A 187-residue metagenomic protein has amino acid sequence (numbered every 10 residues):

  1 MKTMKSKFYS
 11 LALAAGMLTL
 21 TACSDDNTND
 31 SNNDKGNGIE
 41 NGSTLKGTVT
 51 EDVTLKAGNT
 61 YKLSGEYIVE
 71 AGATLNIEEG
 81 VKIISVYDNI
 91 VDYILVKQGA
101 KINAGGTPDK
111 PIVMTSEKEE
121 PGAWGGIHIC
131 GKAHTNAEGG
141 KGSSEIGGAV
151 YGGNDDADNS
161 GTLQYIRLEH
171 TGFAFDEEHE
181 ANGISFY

Functional and structural regions predicted by a protein language model:
M1-K2, I127: Short intrinsically disordered, low-complexity coil segments enriched in acidic
K2-L11: Bacterial N-terminal signal peptides that target proteins for export
T19-A22: C-terminal motif of bacterial Sec signal peptides marking the signal peptidase cleavage site
S24-Y187: Beta-strand/loop edge motif enriched in small/polar residues
